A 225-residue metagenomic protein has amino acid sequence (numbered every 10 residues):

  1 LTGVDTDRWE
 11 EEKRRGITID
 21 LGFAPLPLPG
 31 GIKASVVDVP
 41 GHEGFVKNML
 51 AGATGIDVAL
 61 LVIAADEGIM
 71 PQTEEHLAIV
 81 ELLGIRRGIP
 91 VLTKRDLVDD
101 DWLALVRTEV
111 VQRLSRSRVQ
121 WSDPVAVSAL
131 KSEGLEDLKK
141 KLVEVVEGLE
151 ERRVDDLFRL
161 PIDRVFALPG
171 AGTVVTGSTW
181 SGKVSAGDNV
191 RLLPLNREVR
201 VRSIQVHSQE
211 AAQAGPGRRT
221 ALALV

Functional and structural regions predicted by a protein language model:
L1-K47, I56-A59: P-loop NTPase switch module centered on the Walker A-proximal segment
T2, T18, T73, T93 (+1 more regions): Ser/Thr-centric signal marking residues that sit in or immediately flank functional binding/regulatory motifs
G16, D38, M49, L60 (+8 more regions): Residue-level signature of catalytic and energy-coupling elements of molecular machines, predominantly ATP/GTP-dependent
G22, P40, D66, V165 (+1 more regions): Anionic group-transfer/hydrolysis microenvironments
I32-A34, V39-F45, T54-L105: Conserved Switch II/interswitch segment of TRAFAC-class P-loop GTPases
N48, Q72-I79, L105-R113, D137-V145: Alpha-helical scaffold elements adjacent to nucleotide-binding pockets in ATP/GTP-utilizing enzyme cores
D101, Q112-V225: Conserved catalytic-core segments of large NTP-driven translation/proteostasis enzymes
